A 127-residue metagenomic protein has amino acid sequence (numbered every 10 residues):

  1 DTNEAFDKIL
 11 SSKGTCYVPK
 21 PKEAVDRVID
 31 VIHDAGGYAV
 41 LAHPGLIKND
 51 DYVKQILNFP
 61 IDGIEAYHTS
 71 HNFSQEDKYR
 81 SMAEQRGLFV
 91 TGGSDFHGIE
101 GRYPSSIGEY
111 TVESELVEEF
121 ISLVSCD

Functional and structural regions predicted by a protein language model:
D1-Y38: Conserved acidic, metal-coordinating active-site core of Asp-based, Mg2+-dependent phosphoryl-transfer enzymes
I29-L41, G45-D127: Charged catalytic cores and adjacent phosphate/nucleic-acid-binding surfaces used for phosphate/nucleic-acid chemistry
